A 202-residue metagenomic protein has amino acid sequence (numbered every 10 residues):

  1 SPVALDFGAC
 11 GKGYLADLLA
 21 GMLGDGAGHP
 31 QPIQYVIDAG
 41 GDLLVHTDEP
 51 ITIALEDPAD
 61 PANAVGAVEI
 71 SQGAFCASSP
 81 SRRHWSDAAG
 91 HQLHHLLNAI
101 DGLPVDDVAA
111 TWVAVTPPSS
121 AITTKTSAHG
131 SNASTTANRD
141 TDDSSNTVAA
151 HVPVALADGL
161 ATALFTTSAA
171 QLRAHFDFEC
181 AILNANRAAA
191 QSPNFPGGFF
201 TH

Functional and structural regions predicted by a protein language model:
S1-H202: Mature catalytic core of soluble alpha/beta enzymes
